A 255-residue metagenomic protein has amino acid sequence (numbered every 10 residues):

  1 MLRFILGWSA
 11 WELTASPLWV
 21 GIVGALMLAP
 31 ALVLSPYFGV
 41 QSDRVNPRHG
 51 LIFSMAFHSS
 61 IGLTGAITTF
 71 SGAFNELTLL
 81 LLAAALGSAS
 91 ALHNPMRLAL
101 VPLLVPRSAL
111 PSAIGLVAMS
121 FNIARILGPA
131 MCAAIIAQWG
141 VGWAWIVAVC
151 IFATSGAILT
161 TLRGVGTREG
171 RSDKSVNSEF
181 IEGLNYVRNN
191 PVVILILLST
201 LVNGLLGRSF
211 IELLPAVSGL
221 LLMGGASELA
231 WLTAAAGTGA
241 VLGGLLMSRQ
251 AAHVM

Functional and structural regions predicted by a protein language model:
M1-M255: Alpha-helical transmembrane-bundle signature of multi-pass membrane transport and export proteins
